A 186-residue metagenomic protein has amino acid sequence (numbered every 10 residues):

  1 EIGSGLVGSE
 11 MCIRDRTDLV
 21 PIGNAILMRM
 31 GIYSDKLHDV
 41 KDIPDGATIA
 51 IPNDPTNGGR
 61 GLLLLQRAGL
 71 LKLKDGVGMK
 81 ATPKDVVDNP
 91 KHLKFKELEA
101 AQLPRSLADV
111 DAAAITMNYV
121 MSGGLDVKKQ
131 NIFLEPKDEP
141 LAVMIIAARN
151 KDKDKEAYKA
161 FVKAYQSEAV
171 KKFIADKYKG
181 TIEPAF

Functional and structural regions predicted by a protein language model:
E1-G8, C12-I13: Single conserved hydrophobic/aromatic residue that forms the stacking wall/gate of nucleotide- or nucleobase-binding
D18-A25, A112, T116-M117, G124-E139: Short beta-strand->loop
D18-L71, K171: A conserved helix-loop-strand patch within extracytoplasmic ligand-binding domains of the periplasmic binding
R29-V40, A142-A157: A bilobed periplasmic-binding-protein/Venus flytrap-type ligand-binding module shared by bacterial periplasmic
D45-G46, K153-A164: Short amphipathic alpha-helical coupling segments at ligand-binding clamshell hinges and other catalytic/signaling
G58-L62, P104-L107, Y158, V162 (+1 more regions): Extracytoplasmic/secreted envelope proteins and their assembly/folding machinery, especially bacterial periplasmic
G59-Q66, Y165-A185: Periplasmic-binding protein-like
R60-K96: Ligand-binding cleft/hinge of the Venus flytrap
